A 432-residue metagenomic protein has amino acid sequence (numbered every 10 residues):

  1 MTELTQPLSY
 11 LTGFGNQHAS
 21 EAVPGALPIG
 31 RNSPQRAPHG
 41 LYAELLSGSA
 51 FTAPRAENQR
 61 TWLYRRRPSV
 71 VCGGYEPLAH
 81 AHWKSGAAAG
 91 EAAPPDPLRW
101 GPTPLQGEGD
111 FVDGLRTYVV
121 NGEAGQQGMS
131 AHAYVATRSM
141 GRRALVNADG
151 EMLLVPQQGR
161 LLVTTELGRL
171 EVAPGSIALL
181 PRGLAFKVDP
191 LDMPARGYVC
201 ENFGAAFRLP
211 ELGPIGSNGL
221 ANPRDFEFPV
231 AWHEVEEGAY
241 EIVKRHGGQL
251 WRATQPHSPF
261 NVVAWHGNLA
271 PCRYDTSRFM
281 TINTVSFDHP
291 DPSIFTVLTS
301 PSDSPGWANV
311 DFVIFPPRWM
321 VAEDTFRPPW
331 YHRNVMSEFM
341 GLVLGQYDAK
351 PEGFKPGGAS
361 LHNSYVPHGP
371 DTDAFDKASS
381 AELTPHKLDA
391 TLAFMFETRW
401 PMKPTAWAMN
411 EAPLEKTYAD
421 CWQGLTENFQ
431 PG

Functional and structural regions predicted by a protein language model:
M1-G432: Jelly-roll (double-stranded beta-helix
